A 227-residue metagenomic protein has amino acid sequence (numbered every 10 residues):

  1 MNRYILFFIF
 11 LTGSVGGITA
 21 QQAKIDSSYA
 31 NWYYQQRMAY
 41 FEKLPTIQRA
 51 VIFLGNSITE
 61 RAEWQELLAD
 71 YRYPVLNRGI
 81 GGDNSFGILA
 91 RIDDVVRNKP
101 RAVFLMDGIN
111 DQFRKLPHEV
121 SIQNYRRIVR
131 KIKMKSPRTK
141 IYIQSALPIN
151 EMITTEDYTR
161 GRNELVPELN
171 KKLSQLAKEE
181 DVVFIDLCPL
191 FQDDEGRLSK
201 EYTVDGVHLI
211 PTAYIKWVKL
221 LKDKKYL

Functional and structural regions predicted by a protein language model:
M1-A23: Bacterial Sec-dependent N-terminal signal peptides
A20-A102: Serine-esterase "nucleophile elbow" of acetyl-processing enzymes
Q22, P148-L227: Catalytic His-Asp segment of secreted/periplasmic serine-dependent ester chemistry enzymes
S57-R61, G81-S85, I109-R114, L147-E151 (+1 more regions): Solvent-exposed loop/turn segments at secondary-structure junctions within structured extracellular/periplasmic domains
N77-I80, I109-S121, E156-R162: Surface-exposed cleft-lining segments at the edges of enzyme active sites
K99-G108, P137: Proline-aspartate-enriched helix->loop->beta-strand connector
H118-I128, V166-L169: Charged helix-capping and loop-helix junction motifs
